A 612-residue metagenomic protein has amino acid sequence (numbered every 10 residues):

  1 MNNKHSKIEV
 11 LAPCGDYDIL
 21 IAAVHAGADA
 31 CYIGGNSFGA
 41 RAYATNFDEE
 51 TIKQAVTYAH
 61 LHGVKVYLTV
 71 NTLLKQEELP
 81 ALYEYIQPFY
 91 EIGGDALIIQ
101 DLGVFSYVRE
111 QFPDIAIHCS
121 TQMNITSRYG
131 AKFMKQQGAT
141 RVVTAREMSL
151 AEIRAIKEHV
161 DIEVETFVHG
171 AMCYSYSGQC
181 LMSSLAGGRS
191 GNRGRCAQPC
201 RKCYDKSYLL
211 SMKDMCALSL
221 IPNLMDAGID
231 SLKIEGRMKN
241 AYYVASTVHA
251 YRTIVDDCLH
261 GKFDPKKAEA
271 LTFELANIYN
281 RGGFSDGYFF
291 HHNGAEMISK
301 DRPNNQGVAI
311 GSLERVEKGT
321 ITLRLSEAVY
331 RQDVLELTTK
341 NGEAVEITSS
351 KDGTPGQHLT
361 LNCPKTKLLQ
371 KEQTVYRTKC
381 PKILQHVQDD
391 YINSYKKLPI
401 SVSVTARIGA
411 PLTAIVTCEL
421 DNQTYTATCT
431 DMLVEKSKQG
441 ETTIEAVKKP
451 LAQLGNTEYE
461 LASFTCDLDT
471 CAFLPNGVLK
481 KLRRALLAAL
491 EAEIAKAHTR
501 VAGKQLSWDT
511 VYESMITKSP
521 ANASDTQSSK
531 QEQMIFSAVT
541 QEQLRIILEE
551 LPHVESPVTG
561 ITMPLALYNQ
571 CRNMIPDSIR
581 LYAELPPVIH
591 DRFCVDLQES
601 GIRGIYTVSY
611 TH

Functional and structural regions predicted by a protein language model:
E9-A30, S537: N-terminal basic/disordered segments at the start of proteins
A23, D101, M134, T166 (+5 more regions): Conserved, mostly hydrophobic/aromatic
Y32-E50, V70, L74-Q76, R237-V244 (+1 more regions): Glycine-rich, proline-tolerant flexible connector loops at the mouths of alpha/beta enzymes
Y43-K53, L102-V108, E147-H159, A241-Y243 (+1 more regions): Active-site-adjacent beta->alpha loops and helix N-cap segments on the catalytic face of soluble alpha/beta enzymes
E49-Y67, V108-D114, I156-V164, I575-E584: Alpha-helix-loop-beta-strand connector modules within alpha/beta enzyme cores
A116-D230, V244-T247: Catalytic alpha/beta core domains of metabolic enzymes, predominantly
I298-L506: Beta-strand/loop-dominated core regions that host nucleotide or nucleotide-derived cofactor-binding catalytic loops
T611-H612: Conserved small/polar residues in nucleotide/adenosyl-binding loops
